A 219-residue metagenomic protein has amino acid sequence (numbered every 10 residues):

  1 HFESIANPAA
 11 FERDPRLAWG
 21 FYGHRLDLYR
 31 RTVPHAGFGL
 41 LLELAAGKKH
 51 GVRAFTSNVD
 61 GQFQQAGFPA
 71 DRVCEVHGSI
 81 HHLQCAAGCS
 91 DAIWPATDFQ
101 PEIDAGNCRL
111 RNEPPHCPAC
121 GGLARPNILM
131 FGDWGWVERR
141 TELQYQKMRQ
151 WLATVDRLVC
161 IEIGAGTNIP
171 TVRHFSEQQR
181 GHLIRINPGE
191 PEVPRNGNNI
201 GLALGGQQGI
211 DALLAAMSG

Functional and structural regions predicted by a protein language model:
H1-G219: Conserved catalytic alpha/beta core of Sir2/sirtuin-type deacylases, generalized to analogous enzyme cores that bind
